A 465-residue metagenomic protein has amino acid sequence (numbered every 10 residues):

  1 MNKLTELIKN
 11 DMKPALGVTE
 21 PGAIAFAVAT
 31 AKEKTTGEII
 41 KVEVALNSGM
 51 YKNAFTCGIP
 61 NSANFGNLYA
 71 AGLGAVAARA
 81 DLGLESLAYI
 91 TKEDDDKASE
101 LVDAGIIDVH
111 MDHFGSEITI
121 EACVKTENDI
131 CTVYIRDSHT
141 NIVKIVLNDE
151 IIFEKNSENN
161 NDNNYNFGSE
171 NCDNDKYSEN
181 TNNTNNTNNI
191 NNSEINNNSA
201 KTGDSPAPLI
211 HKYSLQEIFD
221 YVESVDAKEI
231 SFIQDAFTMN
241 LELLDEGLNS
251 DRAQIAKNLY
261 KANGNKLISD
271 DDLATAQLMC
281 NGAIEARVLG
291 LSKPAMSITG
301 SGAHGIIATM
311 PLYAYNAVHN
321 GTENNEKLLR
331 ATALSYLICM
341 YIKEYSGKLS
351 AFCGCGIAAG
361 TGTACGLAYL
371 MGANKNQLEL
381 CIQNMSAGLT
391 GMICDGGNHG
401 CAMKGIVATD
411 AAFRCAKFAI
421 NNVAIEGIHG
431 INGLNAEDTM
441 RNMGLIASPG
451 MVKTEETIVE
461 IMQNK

Functional and structural regions predicted by a protein language model:
M1-T5, T36-M50, D271-G290, N325-K343 (+1 more regions): Acidic-glycine-rich active-site phosphate/pyrophosphate-binding loop
K3-N10, P14, V18, D81-I90 (+6 more regions): Functionally critical mobile loop/hinge segments
L4-K13, G49-C57, A286-S297, M340-L349 (+1 more regions): Glycine/charged-rich beta-loop-alpha catalytic/anionic-binding loops adjacent to active sites
P14-T30, K293-M310, G354-A358: Conserved phosphate/anionic-ligand binding catalytic regions in large, soluble enzymes, centered on
A25-E121: Early transmembrane hairpin of solute transport permeases
A31-K32, Y315-E323, R330, M340-V407 (+1 more regions): Hydrophobic alpha-helical bundle architecture
I106-G290, T457-K465: Signature of multi-pass transmembrane helix bundles
L267-D270, A274, R287-E323: Membrane-embedded translocation segments of transport machinery
